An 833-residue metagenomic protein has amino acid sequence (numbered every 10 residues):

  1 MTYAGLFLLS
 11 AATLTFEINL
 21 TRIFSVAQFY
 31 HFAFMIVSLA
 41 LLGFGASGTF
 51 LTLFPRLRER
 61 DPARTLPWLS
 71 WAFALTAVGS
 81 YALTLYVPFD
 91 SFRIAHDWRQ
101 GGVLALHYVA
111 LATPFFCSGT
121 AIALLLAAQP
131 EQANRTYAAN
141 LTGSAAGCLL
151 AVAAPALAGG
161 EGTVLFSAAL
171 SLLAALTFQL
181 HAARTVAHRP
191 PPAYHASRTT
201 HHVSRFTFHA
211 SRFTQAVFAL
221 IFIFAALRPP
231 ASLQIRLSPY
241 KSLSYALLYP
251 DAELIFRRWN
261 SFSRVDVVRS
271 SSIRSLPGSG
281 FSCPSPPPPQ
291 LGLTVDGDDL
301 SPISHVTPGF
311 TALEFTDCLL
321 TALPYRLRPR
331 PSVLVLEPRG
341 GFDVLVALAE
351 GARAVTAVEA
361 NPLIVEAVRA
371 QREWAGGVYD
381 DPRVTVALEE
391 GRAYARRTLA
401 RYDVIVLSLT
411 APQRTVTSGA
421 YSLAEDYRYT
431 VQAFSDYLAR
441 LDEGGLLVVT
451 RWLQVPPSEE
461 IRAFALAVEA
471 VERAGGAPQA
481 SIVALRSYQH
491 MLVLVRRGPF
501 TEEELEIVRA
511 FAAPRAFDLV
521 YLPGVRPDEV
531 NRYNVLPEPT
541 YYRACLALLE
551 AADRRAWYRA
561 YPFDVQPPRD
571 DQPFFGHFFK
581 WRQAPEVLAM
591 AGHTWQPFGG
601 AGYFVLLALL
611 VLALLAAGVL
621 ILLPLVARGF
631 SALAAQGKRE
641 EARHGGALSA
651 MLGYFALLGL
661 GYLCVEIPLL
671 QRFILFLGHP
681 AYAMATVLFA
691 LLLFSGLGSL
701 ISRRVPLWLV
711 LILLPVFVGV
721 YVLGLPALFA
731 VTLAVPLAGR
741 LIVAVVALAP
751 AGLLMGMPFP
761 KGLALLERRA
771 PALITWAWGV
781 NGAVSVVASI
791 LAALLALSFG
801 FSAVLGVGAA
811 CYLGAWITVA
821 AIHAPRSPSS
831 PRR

Functional and structural regions predicted by a protein language model:
M1-S197, H202-D298, P302-P828, R832-R833: Alpha-helical transmembrane segments of multi-pass membrane proteins
